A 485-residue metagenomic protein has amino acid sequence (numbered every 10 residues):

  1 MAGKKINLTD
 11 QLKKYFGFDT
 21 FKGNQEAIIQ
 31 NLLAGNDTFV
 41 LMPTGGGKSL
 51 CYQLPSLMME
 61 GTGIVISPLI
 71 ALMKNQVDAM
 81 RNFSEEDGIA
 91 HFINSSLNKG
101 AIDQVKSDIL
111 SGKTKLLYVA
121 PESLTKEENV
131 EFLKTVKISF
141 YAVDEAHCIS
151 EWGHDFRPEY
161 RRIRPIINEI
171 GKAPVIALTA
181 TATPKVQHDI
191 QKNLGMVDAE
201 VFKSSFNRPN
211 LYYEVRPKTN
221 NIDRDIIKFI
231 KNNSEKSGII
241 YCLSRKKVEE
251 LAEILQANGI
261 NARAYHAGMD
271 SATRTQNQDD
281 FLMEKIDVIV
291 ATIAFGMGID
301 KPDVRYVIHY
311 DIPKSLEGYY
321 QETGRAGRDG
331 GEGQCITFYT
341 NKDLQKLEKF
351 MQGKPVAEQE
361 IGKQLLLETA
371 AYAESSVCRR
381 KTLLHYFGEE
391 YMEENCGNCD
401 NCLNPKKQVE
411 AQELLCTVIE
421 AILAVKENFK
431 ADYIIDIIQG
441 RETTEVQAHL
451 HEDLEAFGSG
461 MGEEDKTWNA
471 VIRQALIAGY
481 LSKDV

Functional and structural regions predicted by a protein language model:
A2-Y15, D19-G23, A27-F39, P43-S49 (+5 more regions): Helicase motor core with emphasis on the C-terminal RecA-like subdomain
A71: Conserved Rossmann-like nucleotide-cofactor binding loop
I286, P302-I308, I312-K466, A478: C-terminal accessory region of SF2 helicases/translocases
R473-V485: A short, conserved structural fragment
